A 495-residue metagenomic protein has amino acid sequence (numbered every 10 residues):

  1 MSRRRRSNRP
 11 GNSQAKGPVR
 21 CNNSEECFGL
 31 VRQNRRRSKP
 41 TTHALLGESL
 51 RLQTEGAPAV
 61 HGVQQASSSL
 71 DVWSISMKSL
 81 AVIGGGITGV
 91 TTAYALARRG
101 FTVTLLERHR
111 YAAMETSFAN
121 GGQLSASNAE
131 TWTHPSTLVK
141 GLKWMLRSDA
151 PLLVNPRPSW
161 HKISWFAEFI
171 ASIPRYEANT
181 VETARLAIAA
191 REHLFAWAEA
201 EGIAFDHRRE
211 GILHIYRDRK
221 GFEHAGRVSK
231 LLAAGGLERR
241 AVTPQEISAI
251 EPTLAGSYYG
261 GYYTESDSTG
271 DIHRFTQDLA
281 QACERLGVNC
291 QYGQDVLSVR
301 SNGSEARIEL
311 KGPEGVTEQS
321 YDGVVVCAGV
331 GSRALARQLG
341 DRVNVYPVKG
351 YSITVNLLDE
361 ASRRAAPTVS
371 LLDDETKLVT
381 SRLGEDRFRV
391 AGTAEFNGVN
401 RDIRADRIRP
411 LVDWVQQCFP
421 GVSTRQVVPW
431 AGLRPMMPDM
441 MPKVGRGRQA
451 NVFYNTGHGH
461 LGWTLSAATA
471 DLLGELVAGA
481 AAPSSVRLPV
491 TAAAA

Functional and structural regions predicted by a protein language model:
K78-L105: N-terminal Rossmann-like FAD-binding beta1-loop-alpha1 element of flavoenzymes
R98-F118: Glycine-rich FAD pyrophosphate-binding loop
A119-T243: Dinucleotide-binding Rossmann-like beta1-alpha1 core, especially the glycine-rich loop that anchors the ADP
N120-Q123, N128, W132-I170, S298-E305 (+1 more regions): Active-site substrate-recognition segment that forms the wall of the catalytic cavity or substrate channel
A178-I188, H214-H224, A249, Y262-Q281 (+1 more regions): Short beta-strand to alpha-helix junction loop
E223, R227-G235, S257-G315: Helical element adjacent to the flavin cofactor pocket in flavoenzyme catalytic cores
E375, Q417-A495: C-terminal catalytic lobe of FAD-dependent flavoproteins
